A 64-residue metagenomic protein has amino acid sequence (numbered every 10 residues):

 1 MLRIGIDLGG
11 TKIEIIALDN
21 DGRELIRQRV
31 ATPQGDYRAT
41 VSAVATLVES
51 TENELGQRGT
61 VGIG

Functional and structural regions predicted by a protein language model:
M1-L25: Gly/Thr-rich phosphate-binding beta-strand-loop-beta motif of the actin/hexokinase/Hsp70
L2, T60-G62: Structural motif
D7, G62-G64: Short beta-strand segments
I15, V30, I63: Residue-level signal for inorganic ion chemistry
E24-R58: N-terminal phosphate-binding loop and adjacent alpha-helix
